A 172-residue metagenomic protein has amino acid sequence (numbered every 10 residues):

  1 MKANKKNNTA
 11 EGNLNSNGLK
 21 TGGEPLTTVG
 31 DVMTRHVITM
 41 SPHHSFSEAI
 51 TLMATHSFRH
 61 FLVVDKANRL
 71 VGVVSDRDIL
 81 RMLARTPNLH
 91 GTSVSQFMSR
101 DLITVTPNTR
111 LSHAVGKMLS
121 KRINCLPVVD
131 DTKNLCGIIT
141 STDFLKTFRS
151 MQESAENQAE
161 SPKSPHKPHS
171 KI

Functional and structural regions predicted by a protein language model:
M1-I172: Tandem CBS (Cystathionine beta-synthase) repeat/Bateman regulatory domains
